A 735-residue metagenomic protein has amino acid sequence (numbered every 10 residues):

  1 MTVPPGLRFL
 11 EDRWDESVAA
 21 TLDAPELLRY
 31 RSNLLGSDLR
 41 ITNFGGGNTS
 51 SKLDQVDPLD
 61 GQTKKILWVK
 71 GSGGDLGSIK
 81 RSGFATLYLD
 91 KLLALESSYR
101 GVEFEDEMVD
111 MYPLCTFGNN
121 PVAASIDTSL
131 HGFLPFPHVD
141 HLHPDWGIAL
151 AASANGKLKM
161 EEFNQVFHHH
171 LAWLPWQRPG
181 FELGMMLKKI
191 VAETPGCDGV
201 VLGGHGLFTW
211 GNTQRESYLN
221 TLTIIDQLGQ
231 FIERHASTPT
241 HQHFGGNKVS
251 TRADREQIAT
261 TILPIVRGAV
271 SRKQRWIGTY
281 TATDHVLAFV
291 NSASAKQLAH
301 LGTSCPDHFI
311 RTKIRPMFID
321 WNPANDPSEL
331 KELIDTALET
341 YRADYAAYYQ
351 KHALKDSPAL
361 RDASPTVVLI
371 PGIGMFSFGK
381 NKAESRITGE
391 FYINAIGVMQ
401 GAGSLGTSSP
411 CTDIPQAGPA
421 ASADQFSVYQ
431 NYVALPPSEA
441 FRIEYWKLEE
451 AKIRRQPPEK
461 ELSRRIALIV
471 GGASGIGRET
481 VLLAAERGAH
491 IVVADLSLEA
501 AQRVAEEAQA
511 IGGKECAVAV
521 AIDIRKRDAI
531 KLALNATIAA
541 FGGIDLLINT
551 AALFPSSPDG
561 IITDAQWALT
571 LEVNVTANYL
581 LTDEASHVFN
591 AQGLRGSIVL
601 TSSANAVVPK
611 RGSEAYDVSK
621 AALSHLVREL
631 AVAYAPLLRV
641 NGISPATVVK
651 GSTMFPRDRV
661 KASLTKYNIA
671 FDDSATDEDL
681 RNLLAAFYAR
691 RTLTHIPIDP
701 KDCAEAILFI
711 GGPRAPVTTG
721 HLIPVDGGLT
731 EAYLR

Functional and structural regions predicted by a protein language model:
M1-A467: Glycine-rich flexible loops
I548, A635-R639, T718-G720: Short, small/polar-rich loop/turn modules that mediate ligand/substrate recognition or access, typified
P558-D559, T563-A568, Y688: Substrate-binding pocket helix/loop in short-chain dehydrogenase/reductase
T582, S619, V627: Active-site helix of classical SDR
H587, V632-P636: Alpha-helical segment proximal to the catalytic Tyr-Lys
S603: Residue(s) in the substrate-gating loop at a strand-loop-helix junction that position the organic substrate next
I707-L708, T719-R735: Short C-terminal tail/terminal secondary-structure segment of NAD(P)H-dependent dehydrogenase/reductase domains
